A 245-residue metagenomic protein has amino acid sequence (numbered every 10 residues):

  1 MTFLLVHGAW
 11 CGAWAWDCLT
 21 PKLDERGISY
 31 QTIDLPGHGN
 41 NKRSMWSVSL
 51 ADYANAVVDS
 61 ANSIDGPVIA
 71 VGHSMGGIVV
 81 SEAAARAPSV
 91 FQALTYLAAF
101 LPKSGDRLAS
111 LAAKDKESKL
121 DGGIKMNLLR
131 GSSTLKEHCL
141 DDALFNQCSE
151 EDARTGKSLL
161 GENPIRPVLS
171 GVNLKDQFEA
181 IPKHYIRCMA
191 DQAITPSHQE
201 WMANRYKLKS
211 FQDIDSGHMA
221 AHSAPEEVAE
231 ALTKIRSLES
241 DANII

Functional and structural regions predicted by a protein language model:
T2-N40, D65: Conserved HGGG/HGGXW glycine-rich cap/lid loop of the alpha/beta-hydrolase fold
C18, E82-R86: Active-site signature of alpha/beta-hydrolase-fold catalytic machinery across serine- and Asp/Cys-nucleophile hydrolases
S29, L35-I69, A85-R86, A109-A113: Active-site loop/oxyanion-hole signature of alpha/beta-hydrolase fold enzymes
G72-G76, V80: Gly/Ala-rich beta-loop-alpha elbow adjacent to hydrolase catalytic centers
A85-R86, V90-S133, E137, P164-P167: Flexible "cap/lid" loop of the alpha/beta hydrolase fold
L129-Q177: Conserved alpha/beta-hydrolase catalytic His-Asp/Glu region
G161-E226, E230: Conserved serine/cysteine hydrolase catalytic core
